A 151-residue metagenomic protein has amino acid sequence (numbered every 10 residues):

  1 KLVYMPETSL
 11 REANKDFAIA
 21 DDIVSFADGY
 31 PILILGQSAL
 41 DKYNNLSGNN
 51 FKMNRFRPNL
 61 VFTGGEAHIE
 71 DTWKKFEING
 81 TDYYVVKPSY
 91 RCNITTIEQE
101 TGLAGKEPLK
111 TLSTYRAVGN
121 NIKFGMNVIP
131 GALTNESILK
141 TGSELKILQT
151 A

Functional and structural regions predicted by a protein language model:
K1-A151: Metal-cofactor-dependent catalytic cores
